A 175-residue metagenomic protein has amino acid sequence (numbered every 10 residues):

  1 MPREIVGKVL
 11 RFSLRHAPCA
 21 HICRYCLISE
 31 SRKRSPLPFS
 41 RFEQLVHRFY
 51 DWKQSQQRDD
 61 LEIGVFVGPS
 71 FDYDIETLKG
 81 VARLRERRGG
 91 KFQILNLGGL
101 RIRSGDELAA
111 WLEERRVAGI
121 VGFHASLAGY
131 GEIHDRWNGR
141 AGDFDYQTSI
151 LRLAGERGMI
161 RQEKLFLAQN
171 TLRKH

Functional and structural regions predicted by a protein language model:
M1, A17, R24, A109 (+2 more regions): Amphipathic, alpha-helical segments enriched in basic
M1-Q44: Canonical Radical SAM [4Fe-4S] cluster-binding loop centered on the CxxxCxxC motif and its immediate flanking residues
V9, E30-S40, S55-Y73, R85-E107 (+2 more regions): Core AdoMet radical
V46-Y50, L78-A82, L108-E113, T148-R152 (+1 more regions): Generic structural signal for well-ordered alpha-helices, preferentially at hydrophobic/aromatic core positions
L153-I160: Secondary-structure boundary elements
Q169-H175: Catalytic cores of alpha/beta
